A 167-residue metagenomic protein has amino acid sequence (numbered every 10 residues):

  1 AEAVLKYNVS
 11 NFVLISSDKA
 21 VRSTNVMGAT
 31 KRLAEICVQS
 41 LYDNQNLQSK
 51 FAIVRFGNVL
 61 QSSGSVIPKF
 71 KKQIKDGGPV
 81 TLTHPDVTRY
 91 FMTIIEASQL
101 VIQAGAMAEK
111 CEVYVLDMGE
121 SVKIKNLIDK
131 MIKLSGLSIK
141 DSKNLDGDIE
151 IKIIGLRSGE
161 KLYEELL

Functional and structural regions predicted by a protein language model:
A1-E35: Conserved Rossmann-fold NAD(P)-dependent oxidoreductase catalytic core, especially the SDR/UDP-sugar
V26-T30, V59, T93-I94: The catalytic Tyr-centered alpha-helix of NAD(P)H-dependent dehydrogenases
L33, C37-L41, L127-M131: Hydrophobic alpha-helix immediately C-terminal to the catalytic Tyr-X-X-X-Lys motif of short-chain
S40-S49, I74, A108: Active-site-adjacent segment of SDR/Rossmann-fold oxidoreductases
K50-R55, V59, K152: Rossmann-like NAD(H)/NADP(H) cofactor-binding core
K69-M92, E96, L100-I124: A conserved pocket-lining segment of Rossmann-fold NAD(P)-dependent short-chain dehydrogenase/reductase
M107-L167: Mid/C-terminal beta-alpha module of Rossmann-like enzyme folds, strongest in SDR-family dehydrogenases/epimerases
